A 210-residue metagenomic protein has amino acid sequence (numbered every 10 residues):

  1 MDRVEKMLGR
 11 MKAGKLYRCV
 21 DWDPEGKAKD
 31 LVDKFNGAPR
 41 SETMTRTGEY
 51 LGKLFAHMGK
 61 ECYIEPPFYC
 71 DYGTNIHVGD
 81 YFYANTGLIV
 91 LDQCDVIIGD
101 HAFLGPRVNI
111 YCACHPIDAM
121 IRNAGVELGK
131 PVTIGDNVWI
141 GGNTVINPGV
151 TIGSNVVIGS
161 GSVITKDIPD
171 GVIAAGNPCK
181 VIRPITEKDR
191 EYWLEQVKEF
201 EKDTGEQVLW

Functional and structural regions predicted by a protein language model:
M1-E61, C179-W210: Terminal amphipathic alpha-helical/low-complexity segments used for targeting or macromolecular assembly
Y17, T144, I152, G159-I164 (+1 more regions): Short, flexible micro-motifs
Y50, P66-P67: Arg/Lys-rich RNA-binding interfaces used to dock onto structured RNA substrates
Y63, Y72, T133-G135, W139 (+2 more regions): A generic "structured core" feature
F68-T151, N177-P178, R183-L194: Flexible, glycine/small-residue-enriched loop-and-beta-strand segment within the central core of proteins
G79, Y83-T86, N155-K166: A short, hydrophobic/aromatic-rich structural module that often spans a beta strand with its adjoining loop
P169-D170, A175-P178: Acidic, glycine-centered active-site loop in nucleotide-sugar glycosyltransferases
